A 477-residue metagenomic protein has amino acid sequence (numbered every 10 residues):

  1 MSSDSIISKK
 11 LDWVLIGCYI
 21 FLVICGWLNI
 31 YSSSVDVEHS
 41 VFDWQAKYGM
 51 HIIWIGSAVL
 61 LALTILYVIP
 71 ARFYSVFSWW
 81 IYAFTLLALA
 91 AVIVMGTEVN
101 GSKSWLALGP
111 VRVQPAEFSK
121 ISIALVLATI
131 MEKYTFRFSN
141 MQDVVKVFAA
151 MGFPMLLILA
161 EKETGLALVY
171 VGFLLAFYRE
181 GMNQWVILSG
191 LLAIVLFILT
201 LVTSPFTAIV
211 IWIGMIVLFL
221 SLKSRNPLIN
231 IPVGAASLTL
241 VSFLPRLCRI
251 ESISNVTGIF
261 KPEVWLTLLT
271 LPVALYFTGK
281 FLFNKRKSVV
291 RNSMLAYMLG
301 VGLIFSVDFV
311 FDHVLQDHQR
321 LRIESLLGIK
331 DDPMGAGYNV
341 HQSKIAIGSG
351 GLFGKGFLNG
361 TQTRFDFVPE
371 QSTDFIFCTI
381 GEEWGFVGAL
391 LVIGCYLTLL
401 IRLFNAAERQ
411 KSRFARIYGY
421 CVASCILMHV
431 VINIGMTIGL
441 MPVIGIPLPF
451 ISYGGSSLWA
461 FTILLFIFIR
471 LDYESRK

Functional and structural regions predicted by a protein language model:
M1-S3, I231-S242, N433-K477: A juxtamembrane structural motif centered on a specific transmembrane helix
S2-Y19, Y48: N-terminal membrane topogenic signal
I7-K9, V144, F365-V368, Q410-K411: Helix-boundary and loop/linker segments of multi-pass membrane transporters
I20, I24-N29, E38-M334, C378-M436 (+2 more regions): Hydrophobic alpha-helical transmembrane segments of multi-pass inner membrane proteins, especially in bacterial systems
P110-S119, E161-K162, G351, V443-T462: Glycine/serine-rich anion-binding loops at beta->alpha junctions that coordinate negatively charged ligand groups
E163-L168, G354-G360, Q371-T373, I444 (+2 more regions): Transmembrane helix boundary and interhelical junction motifs in multipass membrane proteins
S325-I376, W384-G388: TM-adjacent membrane-interface loops and short helices in multi-pass inner/ER membrane proteins
